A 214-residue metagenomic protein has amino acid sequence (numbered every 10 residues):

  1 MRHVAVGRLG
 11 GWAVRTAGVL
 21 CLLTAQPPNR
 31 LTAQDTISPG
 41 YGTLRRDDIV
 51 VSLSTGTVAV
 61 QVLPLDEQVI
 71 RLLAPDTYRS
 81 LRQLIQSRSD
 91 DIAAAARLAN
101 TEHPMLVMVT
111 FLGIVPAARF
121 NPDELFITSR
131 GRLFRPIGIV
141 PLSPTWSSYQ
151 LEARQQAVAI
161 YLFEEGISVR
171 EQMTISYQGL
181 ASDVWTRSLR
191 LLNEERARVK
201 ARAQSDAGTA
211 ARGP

Functional and structural regions predicted by a protein language model:
V4-T32: Arg/Gly-rich low-complexity intrinsically disordered repeat tracts
L31-P214: Conserved functional micro-motifs across diverse proteins
